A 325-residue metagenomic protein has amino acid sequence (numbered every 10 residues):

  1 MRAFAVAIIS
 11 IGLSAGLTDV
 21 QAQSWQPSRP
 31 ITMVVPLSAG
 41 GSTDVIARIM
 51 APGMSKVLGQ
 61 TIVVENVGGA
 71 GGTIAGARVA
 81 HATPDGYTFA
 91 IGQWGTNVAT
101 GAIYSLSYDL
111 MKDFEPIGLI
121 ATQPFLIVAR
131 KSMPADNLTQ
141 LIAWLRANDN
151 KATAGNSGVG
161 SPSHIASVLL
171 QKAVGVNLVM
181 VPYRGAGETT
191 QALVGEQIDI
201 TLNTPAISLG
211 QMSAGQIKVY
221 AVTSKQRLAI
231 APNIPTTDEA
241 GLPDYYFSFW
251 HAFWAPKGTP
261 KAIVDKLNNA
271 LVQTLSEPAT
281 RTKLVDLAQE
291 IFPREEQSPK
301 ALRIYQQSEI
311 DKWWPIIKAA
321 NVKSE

Functional and structural regions predicted by a protein language model:
A5-G16: Bacterial N-terminal signal peptides
A22-D113, K151, G175-T204, Q211 (+1 more regions): N-terminal (or domain-start) structured segment
S28-P30, K261-E325: An extracytoplasmic/periplasmic, membrane-proximal ligand-sensing/linker region
G40, W94-G95, R130-A135, N156-S161 (+4 more regions): Short coil/turn segments
H81-Y87, A102-E188, I200, T237 (+1 more regions): Hinge/capping helix and adjacent helix->loop/strand transition within the periplasmic-binding protein
I91-T96, N156, A186, N203-S208 (+3 more regions): Beta->alpha turn/N-cap motifs
I120-L126, A221-K257, R294: Periplasmic-binding protein-like
